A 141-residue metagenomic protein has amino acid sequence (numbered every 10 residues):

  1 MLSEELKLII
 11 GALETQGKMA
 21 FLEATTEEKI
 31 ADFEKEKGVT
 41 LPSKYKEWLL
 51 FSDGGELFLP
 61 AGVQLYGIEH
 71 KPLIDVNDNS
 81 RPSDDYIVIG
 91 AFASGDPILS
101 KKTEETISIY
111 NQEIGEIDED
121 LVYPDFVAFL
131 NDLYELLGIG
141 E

Functional and structural regions predicted by a protein language model:
M1-L99, L137-E141: A surface-exposed partner-binding patch
A93-S94, I114-E116: Short acidic/polar capping segments at secondary-structure boundaries
K101-E104: Short acidic-glycine loop/turn motifs at beta-strand connectors
I109-E113: Catalytic Cys-His active-site segments of thiol-dependent hydrolases/isopeptidases
G115-Y134: Compact, glycine/acidic-enriched structural inserts
